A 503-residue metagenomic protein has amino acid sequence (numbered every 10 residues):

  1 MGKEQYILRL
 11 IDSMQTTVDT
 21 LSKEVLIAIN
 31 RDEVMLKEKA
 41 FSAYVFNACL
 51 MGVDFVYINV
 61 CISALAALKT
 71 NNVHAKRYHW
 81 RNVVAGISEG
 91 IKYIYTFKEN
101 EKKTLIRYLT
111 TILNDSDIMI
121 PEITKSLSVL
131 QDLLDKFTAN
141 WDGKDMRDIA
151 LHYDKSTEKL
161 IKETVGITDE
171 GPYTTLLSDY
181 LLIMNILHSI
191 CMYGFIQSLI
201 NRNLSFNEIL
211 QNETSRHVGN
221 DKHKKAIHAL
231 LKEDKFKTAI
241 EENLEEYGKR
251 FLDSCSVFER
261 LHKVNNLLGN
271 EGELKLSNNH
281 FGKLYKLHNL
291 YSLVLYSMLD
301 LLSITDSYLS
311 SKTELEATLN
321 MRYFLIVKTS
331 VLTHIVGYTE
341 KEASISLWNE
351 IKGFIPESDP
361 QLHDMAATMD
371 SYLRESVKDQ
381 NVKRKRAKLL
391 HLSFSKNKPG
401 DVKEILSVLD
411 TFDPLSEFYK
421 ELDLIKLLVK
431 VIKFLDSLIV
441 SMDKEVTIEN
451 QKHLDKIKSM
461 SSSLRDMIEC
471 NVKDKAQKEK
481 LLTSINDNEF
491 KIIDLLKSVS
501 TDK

Functional and structural regions predicted by a protein language model:
M1-D142, V165-N381, K396-K503: Amphipathic alpha-helical interface segments
D145-H152, R384-A387, H391: Long, charged low-complexity segments
L151-K162, H391-V402: Substrate-binding/catalytic groove segments of enzymes that remodel or degrade extracellular structural polymers
